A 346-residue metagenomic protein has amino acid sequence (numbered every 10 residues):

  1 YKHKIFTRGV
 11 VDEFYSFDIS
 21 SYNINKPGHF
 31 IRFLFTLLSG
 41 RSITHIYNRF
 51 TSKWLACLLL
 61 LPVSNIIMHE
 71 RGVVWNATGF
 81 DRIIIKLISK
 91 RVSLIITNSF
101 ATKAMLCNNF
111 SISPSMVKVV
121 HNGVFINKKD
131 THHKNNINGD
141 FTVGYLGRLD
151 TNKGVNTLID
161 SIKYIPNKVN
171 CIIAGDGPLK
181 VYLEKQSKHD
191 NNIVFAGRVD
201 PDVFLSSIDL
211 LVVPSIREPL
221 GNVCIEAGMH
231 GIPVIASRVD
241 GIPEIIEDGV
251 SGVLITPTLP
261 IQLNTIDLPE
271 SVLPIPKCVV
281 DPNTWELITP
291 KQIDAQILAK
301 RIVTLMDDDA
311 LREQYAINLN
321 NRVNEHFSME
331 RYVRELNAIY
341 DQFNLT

Functional and structural regions predicted by a protein language model:
Y1-I31, G177: N-terminal strand-loop element at the rim of the active site of nucleotide-sugar-dependent glycosyltransferases
L38, I67-T97, A104, F110-S111: A conserved, positively charged/aromatic
I46-K53, E70-V73: Short His-centered aromatic/hydrophobic patch
A101, G123: Carbohydrate-associated surface elements
F141, Y145-Y164, P178-Y182: A conserved mid-protein helix/loop that constitutes part of the nucleotide-sugar donor-binding site
E184-R198: Nucleotide-activated donor-binding/catalytic signature segment of Leloir-type glycosyltransferases, i.e., the conserved
I216: Aromatic "clamp/platform" in nucleotide-sugar-dependent glycosyltransferases that forms part of the donor/acceptor
P233-A236, I246, V253-I255: Short hydrophobic beta-strand element within catalytic cores of glycosyltransferases and related nucleotide-activated
